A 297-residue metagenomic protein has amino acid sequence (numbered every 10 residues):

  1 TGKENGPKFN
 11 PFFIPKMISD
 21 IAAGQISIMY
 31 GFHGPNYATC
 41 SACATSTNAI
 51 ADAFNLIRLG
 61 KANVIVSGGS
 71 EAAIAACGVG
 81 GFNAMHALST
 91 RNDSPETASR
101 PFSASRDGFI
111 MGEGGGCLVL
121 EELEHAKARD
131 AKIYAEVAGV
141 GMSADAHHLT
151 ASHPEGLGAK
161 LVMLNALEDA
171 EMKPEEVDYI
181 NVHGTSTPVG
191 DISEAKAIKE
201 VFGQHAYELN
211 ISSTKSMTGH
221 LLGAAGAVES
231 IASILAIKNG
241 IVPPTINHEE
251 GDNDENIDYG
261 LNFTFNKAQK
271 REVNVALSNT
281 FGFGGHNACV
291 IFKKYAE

Functional and structural regions predicted by a protein language model:
T1-D52, K61, M85-I110, K196-A227: Conserved catalytic cysteine-centered active-site region of acyl-thioester-dependent Claisen-condensing enzymes
A22, A49, E121-E122, E155-E171 (+4 more regions): Short, well-ordered amphipathic alpha-helical segments that serve as non-catalytic structural scaffolds within diverse
Q25-M29, T45-H125, A225-E297: Conserved beta-strand-centric core segments of catalytic alpha/beta enzyme folds
G31, R58-L59, K127-A128, E168-E171 (+2 more regions): Residue-level signal for alpha-helix termini/capping positions
N36-S41, A62-S70, K132-V140, E175-V182 (+2 more regions): Beta-strand segments within the central parallel beta-sheet cores of soluble alpha/beta enzyme folds
A42, T185-T187, M217-G223, T280-N287: Glycine-rich phosphate/pyrophosphate-binding beta-alpha loops
D93-A170, Y179, E297: Condensing-enzyme catalytic core mediating Claisen C-C bond formation in acyl metabolism
H147-A159, T185-F202, L221-V228, L261-N262: Short glycine/threonine-rich loop-to-helix capping motif typified by GTGT followed within a few residues by an Asp-Pro
